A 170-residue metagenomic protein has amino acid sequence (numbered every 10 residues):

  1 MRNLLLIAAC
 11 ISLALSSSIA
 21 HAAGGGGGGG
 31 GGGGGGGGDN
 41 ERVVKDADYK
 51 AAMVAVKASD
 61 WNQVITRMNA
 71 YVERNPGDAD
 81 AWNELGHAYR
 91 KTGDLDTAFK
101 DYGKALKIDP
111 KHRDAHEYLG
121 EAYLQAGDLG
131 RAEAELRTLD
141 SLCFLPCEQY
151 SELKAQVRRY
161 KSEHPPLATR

Functional and structural regions predicted by a protein language model:
G26-K45, L136-R170: Terminal, low-structured helical/coil segments at or just beyond the last alpha-helical repeat
V43-G77: Alpha-helical segment of the N-proximal tetratricopeptide repeat
D46, D80, T97, D114 (+1 more regions): Start-of-helix register in tetratricopeptide repeats
R74, I108, S141-L145: Structural marker of alpha-solenoid helical repeat scaffolds
E84, Y118, E152-Q156: Canonical tetratricopeptide repeat
